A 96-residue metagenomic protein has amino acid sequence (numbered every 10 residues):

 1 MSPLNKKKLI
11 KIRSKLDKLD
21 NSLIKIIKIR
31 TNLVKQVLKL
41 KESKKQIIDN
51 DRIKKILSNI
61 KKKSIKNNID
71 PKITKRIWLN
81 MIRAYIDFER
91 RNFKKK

Functional and structural regions predicted by a protein language model:
M1-K96: Domain-level signature for soluble enzymes in the chorismate/prephenate branch of the shikimate pathway
